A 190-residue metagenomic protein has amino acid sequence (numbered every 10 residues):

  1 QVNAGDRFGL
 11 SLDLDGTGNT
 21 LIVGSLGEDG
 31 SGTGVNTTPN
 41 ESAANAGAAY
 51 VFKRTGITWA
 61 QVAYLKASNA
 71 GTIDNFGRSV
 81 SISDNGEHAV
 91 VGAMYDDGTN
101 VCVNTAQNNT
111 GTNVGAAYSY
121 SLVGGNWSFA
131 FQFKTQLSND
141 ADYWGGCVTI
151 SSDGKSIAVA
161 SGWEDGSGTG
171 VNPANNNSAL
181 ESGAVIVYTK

Functional and structural regions predicted by a protein language model:
Q1-K190: Conserved beta-strand/short-helix segments that make up beta-rich extracellular adhesion/recognition modules
